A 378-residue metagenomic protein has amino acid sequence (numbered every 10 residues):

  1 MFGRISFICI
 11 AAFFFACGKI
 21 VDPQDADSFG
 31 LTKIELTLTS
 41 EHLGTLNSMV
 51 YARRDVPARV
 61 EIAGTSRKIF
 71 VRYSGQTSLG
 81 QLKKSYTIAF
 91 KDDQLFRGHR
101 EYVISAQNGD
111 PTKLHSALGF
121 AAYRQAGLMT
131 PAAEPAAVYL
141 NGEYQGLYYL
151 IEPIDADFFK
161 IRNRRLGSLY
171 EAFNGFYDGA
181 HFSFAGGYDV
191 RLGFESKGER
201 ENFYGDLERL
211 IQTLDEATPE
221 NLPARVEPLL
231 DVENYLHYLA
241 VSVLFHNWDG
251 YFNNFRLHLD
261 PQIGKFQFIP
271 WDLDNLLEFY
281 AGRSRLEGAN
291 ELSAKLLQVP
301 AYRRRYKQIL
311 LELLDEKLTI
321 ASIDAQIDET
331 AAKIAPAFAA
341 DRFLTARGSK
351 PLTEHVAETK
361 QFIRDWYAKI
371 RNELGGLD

Functional and structural regions predicted by a protein language model:
M1-I5, G18: Positively charged n-region of N-terminal signal peptides that target proteins for export
S6-F14: Bacterial N-terminal signal peptides
C17-D378: Phosphate/dinucleotide-binding and metal-coordinating scaffold of catalytic cores in nucleotide-dependent enzymes
